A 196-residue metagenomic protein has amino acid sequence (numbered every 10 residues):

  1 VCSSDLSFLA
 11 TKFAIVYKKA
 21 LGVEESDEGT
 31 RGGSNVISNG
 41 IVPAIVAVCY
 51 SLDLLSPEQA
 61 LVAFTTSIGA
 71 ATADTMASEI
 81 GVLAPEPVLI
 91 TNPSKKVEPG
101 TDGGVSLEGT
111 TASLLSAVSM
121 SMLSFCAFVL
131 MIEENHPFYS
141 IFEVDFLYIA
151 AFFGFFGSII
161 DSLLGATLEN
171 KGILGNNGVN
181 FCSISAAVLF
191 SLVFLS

Functional and structural regions predicted by a protein language model:
L6-G29, A77-D102, I160-L174: Cytosolic, membrane-interface loops and tails of multi-pass inner-membrane proteins
T11-L21, P43-Q59: Transmembrane alpha-helix boundary signature
G33-I41, G103-S119, N177-S185: Membrane-interface loop-to-helix entry segments
I41, T72, M76, I80 (+3 more regions): Active-site His/Glu-centered metal-binding helix of metallohydrolases
A47-T65, M122-Y148, F190-S196: Helix-coil boundary and interhelical linker segments in multi-pass alpha-helical membrane proteins
S51-L130: Internal active-site segments that recognize and position negatively charged phosphoryl groups and nucleotide moieties
S94-L107, G172-F194: Divalent-cation-assisted or electrostatically stabilized phosphate/pyrophosphate-binding catalytic cores
